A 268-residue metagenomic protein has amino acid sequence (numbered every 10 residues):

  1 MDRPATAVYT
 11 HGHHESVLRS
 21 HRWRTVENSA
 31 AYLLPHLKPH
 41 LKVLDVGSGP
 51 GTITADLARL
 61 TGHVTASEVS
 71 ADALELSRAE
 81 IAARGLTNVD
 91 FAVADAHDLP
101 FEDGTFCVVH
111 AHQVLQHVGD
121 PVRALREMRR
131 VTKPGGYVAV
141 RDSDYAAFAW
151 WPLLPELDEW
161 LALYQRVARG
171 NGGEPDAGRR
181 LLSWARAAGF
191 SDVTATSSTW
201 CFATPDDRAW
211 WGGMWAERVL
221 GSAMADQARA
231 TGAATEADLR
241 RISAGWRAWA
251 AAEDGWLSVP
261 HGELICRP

Functional and structural regions predicted by a protein language model:
A7-R24: Class I SAM-dependent methyltransferase Rossmann-like catalytic core, especially the SAM/SAH-binding loop
E15, T194-L257: C-terminal helical/coil "lid" or tail adjacent to the Rossmann-like core of SAM-dependent
R22-L41: Conserved alpha-helix/loop element of class I SAM-dependent methyltransferases that forms part of the SAM/SAH-binding
K42-L44, P50-D98, R123: Class I SAM-dependent methyltransferase SAM/SAH-binding core
H110: A conserved beta-strand element that flanks and buttresses the S-adenosyl-L-methionine
V122-Y137: A short glycine-rich, Lys/Arg-flanked "PGG" loop and its adjoining helix->strand segment in the class I
A139-R208: Conserved catalytic/acceptor-binding region of the Class I
A188-S191, V259-P268: Core SAM-dependent methyltransferase catalytic element
